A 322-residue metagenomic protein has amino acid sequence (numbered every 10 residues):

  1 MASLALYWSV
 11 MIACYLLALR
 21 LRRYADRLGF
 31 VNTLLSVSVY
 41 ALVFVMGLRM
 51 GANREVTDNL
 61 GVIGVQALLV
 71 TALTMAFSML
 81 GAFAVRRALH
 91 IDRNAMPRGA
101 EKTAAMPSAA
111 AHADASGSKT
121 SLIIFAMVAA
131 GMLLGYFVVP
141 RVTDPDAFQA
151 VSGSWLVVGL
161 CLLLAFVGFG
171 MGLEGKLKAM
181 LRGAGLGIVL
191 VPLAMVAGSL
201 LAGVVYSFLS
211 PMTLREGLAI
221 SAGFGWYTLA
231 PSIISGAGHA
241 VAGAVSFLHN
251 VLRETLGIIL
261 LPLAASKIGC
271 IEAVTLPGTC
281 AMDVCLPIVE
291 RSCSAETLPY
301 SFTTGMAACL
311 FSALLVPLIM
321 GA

Functional and structural regions predicted by a protein language model:
M1-A13, L35-V37, A41, Q66-F77 (+4 more regions): Structural signature of hydrophobic alpha-helical transmembrane segments
S3-M11, V56-G81, I124, G175-V204 (+2 more regions): Entry/N-cap segments of selected transmembrane alpha helices and their immediately preceding amphipathic helices
Y7-R20, L42-L48, L73-F83, I124-V138 (+3 more regions): Hydrophobic core segments of alpha-helical transmembrane domains in multi-pass membrane transport and ion-translocation
M11-L19, L35-L60, G131-G135, L156-M180 (+2 more regions): Hydrophobic transmembrane alpha-helices of secondary-active transporters and Na+-translocating membrane complexes
A13, L19, Q66-A100, V189-I234 (+1 more regions): Transmembrane alpha-helices that form the ion-translocation and gating core of multi-pass ion transport proteins
R23-L34, A52-A67, L89-A95, G117-S118 (+6 more regions): Interfacial helix-loop-helix linkers and transmembrane-helix boundary segments in multi-pass membrane proteins
Y24-L28, R86-A130, D283: Intrinsically disordered, low-complexity non-transmembrane regions of multi-pass membrane transporters
G47, A52, G99-M106, E216-L256 (+2 more regions): Alpha-helical membrane segments and immediately flanking helix-loop junctions that form or couple to the substrate/ion
